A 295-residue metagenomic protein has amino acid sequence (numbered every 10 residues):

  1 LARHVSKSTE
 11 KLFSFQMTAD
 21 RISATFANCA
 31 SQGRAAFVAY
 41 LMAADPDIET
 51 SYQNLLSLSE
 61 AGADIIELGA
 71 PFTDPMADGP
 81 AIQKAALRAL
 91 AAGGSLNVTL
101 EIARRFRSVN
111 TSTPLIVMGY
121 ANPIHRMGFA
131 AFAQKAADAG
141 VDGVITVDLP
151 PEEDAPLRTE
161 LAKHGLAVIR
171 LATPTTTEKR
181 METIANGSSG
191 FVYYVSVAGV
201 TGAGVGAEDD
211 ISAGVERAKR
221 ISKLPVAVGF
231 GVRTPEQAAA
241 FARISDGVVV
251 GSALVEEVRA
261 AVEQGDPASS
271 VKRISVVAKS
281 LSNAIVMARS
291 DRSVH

Functional and structural regions predicted by a protein language model:
F15-V38, A103-S108, R289: N-terminal amphipathic alpha-helix/helix-capping segment at the start of soluble metabolic enzymes
M17, G214-L224, R233-R243, G247-H295: Alpha/beta catalytic cores of nucleotide-metabolism and tRNA/nucleoside-modifying enzymes
T18-A24, D74-I82, G94-R104, H125-A130 (+5 more regions): Active-site-adjacent beta->alpha loops and helix N-cap segments on the catalytic face of soluble alpha/beta enzymes
F37-L41, I66-L68, L115-G119, V144-T146 (+4 more regions): Hydrophobic faces of well-ordered beta-strands that scaffold small-molecule active sites in alpha/beta enzyme cores
E49-L56, T176-A185, V232-V248: Catalytic cores of alpha/beta
I66-T73, G143-I145, S196-G202, I244-E263: Glycine-rich phosphate-binding active-site loops on the catalytic face of alpha/beta enzymes
A81-I116, T159-I169, T173, D210-L224 (+1 more regions): Alpha-helix-loop-beta-strand connector modules within alpha/beta enzyme cores
L171, M181-R220, E257-A260: Glycine/Thr-rich beta-alpha phosphate-binding loop at enzyme active sites
